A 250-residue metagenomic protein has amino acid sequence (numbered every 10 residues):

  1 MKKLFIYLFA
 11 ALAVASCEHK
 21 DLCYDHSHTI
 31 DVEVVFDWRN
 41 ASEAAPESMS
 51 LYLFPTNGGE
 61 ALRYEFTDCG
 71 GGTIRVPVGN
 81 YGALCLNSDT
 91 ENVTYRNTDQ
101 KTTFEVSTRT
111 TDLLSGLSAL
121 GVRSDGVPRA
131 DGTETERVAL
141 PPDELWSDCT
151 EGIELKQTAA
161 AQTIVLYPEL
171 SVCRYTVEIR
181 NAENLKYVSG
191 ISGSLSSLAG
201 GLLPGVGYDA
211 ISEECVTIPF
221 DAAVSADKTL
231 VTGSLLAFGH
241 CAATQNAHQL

Functional and structural regions predicted by a protein language model:
F5-R39: Bacterial Sec-dependent N-terminal signal peptides
A15, D21, E47-S48, S147: Secreted/extracellular small peptides and ectodomain modules produced from precursors
H26-E33, M49, G79-Y81, C173: Short structural boundary motif marking the start of a folded domain
V34-P46, E178-Y187: Structural motif
M49-T98, V106, V188-L250: Tryptophan-paired
R63-E169: Short, low-hydrophobicity acidic/polar segments
G126-L236: Acidic, serine/threonine- and glycine-rich low-complexity intrinsically disordered segments that serve as flexible
